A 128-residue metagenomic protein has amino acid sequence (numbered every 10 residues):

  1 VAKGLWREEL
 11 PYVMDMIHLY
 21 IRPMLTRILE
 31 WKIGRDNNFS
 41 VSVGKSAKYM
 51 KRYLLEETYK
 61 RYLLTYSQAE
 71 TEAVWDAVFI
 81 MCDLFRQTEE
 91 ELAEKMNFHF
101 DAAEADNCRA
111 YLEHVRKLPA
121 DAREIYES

Functional and structural regions predicted by a protein language model:
V1-S128: Conserved nucleotidyltransferase catalytic core and NTase-mimicking acidic/glycine-rich helix/loop elements in nucleic
